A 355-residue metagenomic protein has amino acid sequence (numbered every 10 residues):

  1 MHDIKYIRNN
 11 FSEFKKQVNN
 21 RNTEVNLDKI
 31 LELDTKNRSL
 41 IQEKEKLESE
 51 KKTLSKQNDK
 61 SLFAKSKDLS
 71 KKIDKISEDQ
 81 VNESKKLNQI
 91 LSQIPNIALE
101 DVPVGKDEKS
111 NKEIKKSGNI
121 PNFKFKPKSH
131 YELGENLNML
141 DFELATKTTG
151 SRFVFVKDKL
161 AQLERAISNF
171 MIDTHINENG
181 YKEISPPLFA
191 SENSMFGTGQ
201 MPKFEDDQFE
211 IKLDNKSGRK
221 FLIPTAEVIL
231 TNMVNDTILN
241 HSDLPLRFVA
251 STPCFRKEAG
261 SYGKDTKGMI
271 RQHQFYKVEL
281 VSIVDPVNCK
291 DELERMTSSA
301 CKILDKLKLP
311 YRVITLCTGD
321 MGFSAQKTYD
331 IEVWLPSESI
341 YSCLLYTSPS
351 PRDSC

Functional and structural regions predicted by a protein language model:
M1-I120: N-terminal alpha-helical targeting/anchoring segments
E100-V104, K124-S261: Active-site loop/lid in soluble adenylation, ligation, and acyl-transfer enzymes
S151-A161, V281-L293: Short histidine-centered catalytic/ligand-binding loop motif
S185-D206, P310-E332: Beta-rich nucleic-acid/ligand-interaction surfaces
P253, M269-R271, S282, Y329-L335: Short beta-strand elements
C289-K308: Long, well-ordered alpha-helical scaffolding segments within enzyme catalytic domains, especially pronounced
Y346-D353: Conserved small/polar residues in nucleotide/adenosyl-binding loops
